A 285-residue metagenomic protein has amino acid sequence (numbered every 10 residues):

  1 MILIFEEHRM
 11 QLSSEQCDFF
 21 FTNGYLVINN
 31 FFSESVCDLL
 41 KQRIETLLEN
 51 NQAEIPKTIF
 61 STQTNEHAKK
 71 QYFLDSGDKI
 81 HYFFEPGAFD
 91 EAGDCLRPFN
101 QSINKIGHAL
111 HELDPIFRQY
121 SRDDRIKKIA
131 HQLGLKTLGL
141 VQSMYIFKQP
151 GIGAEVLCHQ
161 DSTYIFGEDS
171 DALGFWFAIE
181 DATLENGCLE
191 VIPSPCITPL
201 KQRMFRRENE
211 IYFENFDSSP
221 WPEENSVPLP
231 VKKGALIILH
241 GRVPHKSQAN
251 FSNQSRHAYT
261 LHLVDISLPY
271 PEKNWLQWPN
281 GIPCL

Functional and structural regions predicted by a protein language model:
I2-F21, N29-E155: Non-heme Fe(II)-dependent double-stranded beta-helix
F5, N50-T58, A68, D75-K79 (+4 more regions): Non-heme Fe(II)/2-oxoglutarate
E34, Y164, H245: Glycine-rich nucleotide phosphate-binding loop and flanking beta-alpha elements of Rossmann-like dinucleotide-binding
S35, P230-A235: A short, structured loop/turn motif at beta-sheet edges
L113, K128-H131, G139, I152-P228 (+1 more regions): Catalytic core of non-heme Fe(II) oxygenases with the double-stranded beta-helix
D123, S162, G241: Hydrophobic small-molecule pocket/channel-lining residues, especially in calycin-type beta-barrels
Q142-Y145, F175-F177, Y259-L263: A structural signal for short, well-ordered beta-strand segments
